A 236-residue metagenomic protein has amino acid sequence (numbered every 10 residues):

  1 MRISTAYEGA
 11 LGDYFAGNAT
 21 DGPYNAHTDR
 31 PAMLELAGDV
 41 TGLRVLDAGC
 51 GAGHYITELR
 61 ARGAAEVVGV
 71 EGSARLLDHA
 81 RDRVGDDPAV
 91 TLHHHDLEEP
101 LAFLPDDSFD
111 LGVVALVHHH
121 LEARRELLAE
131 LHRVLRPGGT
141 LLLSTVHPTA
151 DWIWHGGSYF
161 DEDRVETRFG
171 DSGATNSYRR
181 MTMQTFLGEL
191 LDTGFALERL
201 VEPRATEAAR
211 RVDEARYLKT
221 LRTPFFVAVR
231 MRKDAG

Functional and structural regions predicted by a protein language model:
M1-V40, H54, E58, L76-H79: Conserved class I S-adenosyl-L-methionine
L46-A48, A52-P100: Class I SAM-dependent methyltransferase SAM/SAH-binding core
A102-G112: A short acidic, Gly/Pro-enriched loop at the edge of an enzyme's catalytic core that lines a small-molecule cofactor
L111-R124: A short SAM/SAH-binding and catalytic strip from SAM-dependent methyltransferases
R125-P137: A short glycine-rich, Lys/Arg-flanked "PGG" loop and its adjoining helix->strand segment in the class I
T140-R168: Conserved class I S-adenosyl-L-methionine
S177-L200: Short alpha-helix
T193-F195, E214-G236: Core SAM-dependent methyltransferase catalytic element
